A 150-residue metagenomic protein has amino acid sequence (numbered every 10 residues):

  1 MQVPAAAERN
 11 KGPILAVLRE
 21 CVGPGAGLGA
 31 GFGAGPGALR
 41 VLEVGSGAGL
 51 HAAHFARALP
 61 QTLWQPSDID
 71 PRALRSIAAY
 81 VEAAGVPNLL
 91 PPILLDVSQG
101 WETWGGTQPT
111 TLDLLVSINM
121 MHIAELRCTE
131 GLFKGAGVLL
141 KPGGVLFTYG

Functional and structural regions predicted by a protein language model:
M1-G25: Class I SAM-dependent methyltransferase Rossmann-like catalytic core, especially the SAM/SAH-binding loop
G27-G31, P36-G47: Conserved class I S-adenosyl-L-methionine
L42, L50-T103: Class I SAM-dependent methyltransferase SAM/SAH-binding core
T103-L115: A short acidic, Gly/Pro-enriched loop at the edge of an enzyme's catalytic core that lines a small-molecule cofactor
M120: Hydrophobic adenine-recognition pocket in adenosine-nucleotide-binding enzymes
I123-A136: A short, conserved alpha-helix within the catalytic core of class I
G143-G150: Conserved beta-strand signature within the Rossmann-like core of class I S-adenosyl-L-methionine
